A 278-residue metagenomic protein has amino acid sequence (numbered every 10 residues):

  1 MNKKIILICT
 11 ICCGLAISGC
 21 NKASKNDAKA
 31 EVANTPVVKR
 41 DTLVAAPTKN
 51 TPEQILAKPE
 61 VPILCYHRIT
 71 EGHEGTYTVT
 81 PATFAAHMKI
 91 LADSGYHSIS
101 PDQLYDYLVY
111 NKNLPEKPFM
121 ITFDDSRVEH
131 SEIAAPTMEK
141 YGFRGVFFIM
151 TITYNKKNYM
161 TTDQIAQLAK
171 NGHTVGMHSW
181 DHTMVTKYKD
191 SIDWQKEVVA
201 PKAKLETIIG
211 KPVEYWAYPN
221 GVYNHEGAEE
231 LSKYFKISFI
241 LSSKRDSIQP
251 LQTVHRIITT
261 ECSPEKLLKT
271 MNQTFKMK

Functional and structural regions predicted by a protein language model:
M1-I5, N21-K22: Positively charged n-region of N-terminal signal peptides that target proteins for export
I5-G14: Sec-dependent N-terminal signal peptides
A16-G19: C-terminal motif of bacterial Sec signal peptides marking the signal peptidase cleavage site
S24-T122, R127-E129, H182, T186-K278: C-terminal active-site subregion of NodB/CE4 polysaccharide deacetylases
S131-E132, F143-M150, N158: Cell-envelope/glycan interface and biosynthesis
A134-F143, M160-G176, S232: Acidic (Asp/Glu)-rich catalytic clusters
F148, H178, I240-L241: Short beta-strand and adjacent tight-turn residues that come in two discontinuous sequence segments and form the edges
N158-I165, I192-E197: Charged helix-capping and loop-helix junction motifs
